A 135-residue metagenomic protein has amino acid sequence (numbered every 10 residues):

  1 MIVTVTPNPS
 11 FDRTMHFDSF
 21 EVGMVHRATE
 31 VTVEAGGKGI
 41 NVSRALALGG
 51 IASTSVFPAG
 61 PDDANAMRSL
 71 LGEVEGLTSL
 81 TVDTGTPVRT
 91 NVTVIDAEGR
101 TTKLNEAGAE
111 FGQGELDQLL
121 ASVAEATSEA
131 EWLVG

Functional and structural regions predicted by a protein language model:
M1-G23: Positively charged, low-complexity intrinsically disordered leader regions
M1-T6, G72, T78-V82, T90 (+1 more regions): Ribokinase/PfkB-type carbohydrate-kinase core domain
R13-D18, N65-R68, L104: Short, glycine/acidic-enriched capping/hinge loops at junctions between secondary-structure elements
S19, T32-A35, I95: Short glycine- and Lys/Arg-enriched binding-loop motifs that mark or flank ligand-binding interfaces
F20-G23, L46-G49, E129-W132: A short alpha-helix capping/helix-coil boundary motif
E21-E30, K103-L104: Glycine/charged-rich beta-loop-alpha catalytic/anionic-binding loops adjacent to active sites
R27-V88: Substrate-binding N-lobe of the ribokinase-like
S43-A47, T93, A124: Proline/glycine-anchored alpha-helix kink/cap motifs
